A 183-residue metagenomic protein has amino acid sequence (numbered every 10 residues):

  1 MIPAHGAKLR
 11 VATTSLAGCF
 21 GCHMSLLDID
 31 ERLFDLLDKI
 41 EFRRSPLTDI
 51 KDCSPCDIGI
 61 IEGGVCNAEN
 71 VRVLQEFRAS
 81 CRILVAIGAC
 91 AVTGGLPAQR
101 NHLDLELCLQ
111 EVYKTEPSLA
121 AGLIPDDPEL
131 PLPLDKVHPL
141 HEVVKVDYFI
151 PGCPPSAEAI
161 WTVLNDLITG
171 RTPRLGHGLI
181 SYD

Functional and structural regions predicted by a protein language model:
M1-D183: Iron-sulfur-associated redox domains of electron-transfer enzymes in respiratory and anaerobic energy metabolism
